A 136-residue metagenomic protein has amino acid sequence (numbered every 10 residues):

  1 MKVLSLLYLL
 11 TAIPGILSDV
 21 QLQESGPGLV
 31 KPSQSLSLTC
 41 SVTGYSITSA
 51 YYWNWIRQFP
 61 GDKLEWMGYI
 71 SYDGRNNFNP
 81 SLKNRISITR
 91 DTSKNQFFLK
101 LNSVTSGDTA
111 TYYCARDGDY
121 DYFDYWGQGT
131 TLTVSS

Functional and structural regions predicted by a protein language model:
M1-S136: Extracellular domains of the immunoglobulin superfamily
